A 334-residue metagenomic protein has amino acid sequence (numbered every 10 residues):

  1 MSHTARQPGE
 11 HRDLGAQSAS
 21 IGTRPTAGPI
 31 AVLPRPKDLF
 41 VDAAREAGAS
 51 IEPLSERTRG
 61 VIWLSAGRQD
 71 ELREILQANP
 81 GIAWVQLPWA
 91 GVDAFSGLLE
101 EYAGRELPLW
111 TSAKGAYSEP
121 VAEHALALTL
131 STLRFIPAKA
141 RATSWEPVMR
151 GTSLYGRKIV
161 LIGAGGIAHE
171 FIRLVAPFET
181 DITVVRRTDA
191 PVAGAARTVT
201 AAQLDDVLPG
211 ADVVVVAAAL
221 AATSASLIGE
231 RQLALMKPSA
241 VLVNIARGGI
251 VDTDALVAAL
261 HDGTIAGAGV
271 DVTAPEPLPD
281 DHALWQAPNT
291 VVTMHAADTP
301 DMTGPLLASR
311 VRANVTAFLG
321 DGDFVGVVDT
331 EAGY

Functional and structural regions predicted by a protein language model:
M1-G67: N-terminal glycine-/charge-rich "phosphate-binding" loop or analogous flexible N-terminal tail
S2-R6, P108-V121, K139, E276-Y334: C-terminal helix-to-coil terminal segments
A27, L107, Y155-I159, E230 (+1 more regions): Phosphate-coordination loops involved in phosphoryl transfer and adenosine-cofactor binding
G60-A140: Phosphate/diphosphate ligand-binding glycine-rich loop within oxidoreductases
R73-G81, L98-E106, L233-P238, A259-T264 (+1 more regions): Short, conserved loop/helix-junction motifs that constitute active-site signature segments in enzyme catalytic cores
A138-E170: Glycine-rich NAD(P)-binding loop of Rossmann-like domains
P177-G194: NAD(P)-binding Rossmann-fold cofactor-contacting core
D189-A283: Rossmann-like adenosine-cofactor binding region
